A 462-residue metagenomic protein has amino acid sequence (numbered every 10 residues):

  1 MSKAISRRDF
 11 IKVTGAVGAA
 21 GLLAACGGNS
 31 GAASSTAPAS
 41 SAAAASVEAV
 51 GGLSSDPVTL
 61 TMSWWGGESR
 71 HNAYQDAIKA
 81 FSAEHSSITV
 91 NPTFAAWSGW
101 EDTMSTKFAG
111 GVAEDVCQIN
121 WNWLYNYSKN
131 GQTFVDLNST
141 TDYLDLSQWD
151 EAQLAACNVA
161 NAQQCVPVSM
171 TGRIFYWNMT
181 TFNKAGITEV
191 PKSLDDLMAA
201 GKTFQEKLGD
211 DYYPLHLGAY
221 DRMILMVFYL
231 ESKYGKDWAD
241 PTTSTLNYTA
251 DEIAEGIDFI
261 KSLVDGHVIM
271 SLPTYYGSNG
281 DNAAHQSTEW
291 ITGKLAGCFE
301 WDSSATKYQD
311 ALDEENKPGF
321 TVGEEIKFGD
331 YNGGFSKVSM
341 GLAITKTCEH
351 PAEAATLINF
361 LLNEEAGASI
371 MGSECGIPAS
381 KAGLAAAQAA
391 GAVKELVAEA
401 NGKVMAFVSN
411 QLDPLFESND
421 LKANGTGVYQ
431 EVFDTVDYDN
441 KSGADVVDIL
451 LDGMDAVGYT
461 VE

Functional and structural regions predicted by a protein language model:
A39-G52, W121-G172, G323-F328, E395: Hinge/lid segment of periplasmic solute-binding proteins
A80-W149, N158, T180-K192, T288-G297 (+1 more regions): Extracytoplasmic "Venus flytrap"/periplasmic binding protein-like
A83-E84, T89-N91, N161, A185 (+2 more regions): Extracytoplasmic/periplasmic substrate-recognition and gating elements
K107, E114-D115, L144-T181, Y213-P214 (+2 more regions): A structural signal for short loop-to-beta-strand junctions that line the ligand-binding cleft of periplasmic/secreted
T133-F134, S139, T306, D310 (+2 more regions): Mature extracytoplasmic/periplasmic domains
Q164-V168, R173, M198-L246, E252-I253 (+1 more regions): Extracytoplasmic/periplasmic solute-binding protein
G201-K202, T245-S278, I326: Glycine-centered hinge/linker elements that transmit conformational signals in sensory and ligand-binding systems
T242, A398-Y459: C-terminal capping/gating helix-and-loop segments adjacent to ligand/active sites or protein-protein/ligand interfaces
